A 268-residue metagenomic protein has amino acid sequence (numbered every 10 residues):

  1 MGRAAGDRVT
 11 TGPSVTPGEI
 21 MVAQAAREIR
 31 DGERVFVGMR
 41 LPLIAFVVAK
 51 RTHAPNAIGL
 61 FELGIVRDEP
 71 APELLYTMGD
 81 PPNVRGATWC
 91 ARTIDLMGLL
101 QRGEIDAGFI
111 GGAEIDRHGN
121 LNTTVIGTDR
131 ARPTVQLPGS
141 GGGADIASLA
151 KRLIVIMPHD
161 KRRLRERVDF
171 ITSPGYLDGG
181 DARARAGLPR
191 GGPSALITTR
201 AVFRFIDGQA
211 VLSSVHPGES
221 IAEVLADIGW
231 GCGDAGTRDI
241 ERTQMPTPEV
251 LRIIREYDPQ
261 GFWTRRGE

Functional and structural regions predicted by a protein language model:
G2-G6, E73-G236, E241-M245: Conserved phosphate- and dinucleotide-binding cores of soluble alpha/beta proteins, encompassing both enzyme active
A4-G86: N-terminal active-site beta-alpha-beta segment that forms phosphate/nucleotide-binding and substrate-recognition loops
R27, V47, G98, A226 (+2 more regions): Charged/polar, solvent-exposed surface patches and flexible loops
H53, T128-D129, I254: Short alpha-helix boundary/capping motifs
A54, G59-F61, I146, T172 (+1 more regions): Short, intrinsically disordered/low-complexity patches at protein termini and at juxtamembrane boundaries
D227, D234-E268: A conserved C-terminal secondary-structure "cap"
